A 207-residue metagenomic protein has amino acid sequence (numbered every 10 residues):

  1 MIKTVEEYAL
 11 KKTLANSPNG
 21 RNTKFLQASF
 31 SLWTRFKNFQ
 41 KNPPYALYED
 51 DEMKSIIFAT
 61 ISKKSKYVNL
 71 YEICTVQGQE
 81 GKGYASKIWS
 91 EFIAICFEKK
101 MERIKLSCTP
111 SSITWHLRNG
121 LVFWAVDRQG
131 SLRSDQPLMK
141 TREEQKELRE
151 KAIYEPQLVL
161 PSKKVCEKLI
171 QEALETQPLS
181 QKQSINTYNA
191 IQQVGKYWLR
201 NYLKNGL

Functional and structural regions predicted by a protein language model:
M1-R35, K168-E172, Q183: Short amphipathic alpha-helix that is part of the acyltransferase structural core
A28-D50, S55-Y67, Y71-C74: A conserved beta-strand-loop-helix scaffold within acyl/acetyltransferase catalytic domains
L70, R103-C108: Conserved hydrophobic beta-strand within the GNAT/NAT acetyltransferase core sheet that lines the active-site cleft
G81-A94: Conserved acetyl-CoA-binding loop-helix of GNAT-fold acetyltransferases
E98-M101, T109-R133: Conserved active-site alpha-helix within GNAT-family acetyltransferase domains
T109, Q129-L207: C-terminal "cap" of GNAT-fold acetyltransferases
